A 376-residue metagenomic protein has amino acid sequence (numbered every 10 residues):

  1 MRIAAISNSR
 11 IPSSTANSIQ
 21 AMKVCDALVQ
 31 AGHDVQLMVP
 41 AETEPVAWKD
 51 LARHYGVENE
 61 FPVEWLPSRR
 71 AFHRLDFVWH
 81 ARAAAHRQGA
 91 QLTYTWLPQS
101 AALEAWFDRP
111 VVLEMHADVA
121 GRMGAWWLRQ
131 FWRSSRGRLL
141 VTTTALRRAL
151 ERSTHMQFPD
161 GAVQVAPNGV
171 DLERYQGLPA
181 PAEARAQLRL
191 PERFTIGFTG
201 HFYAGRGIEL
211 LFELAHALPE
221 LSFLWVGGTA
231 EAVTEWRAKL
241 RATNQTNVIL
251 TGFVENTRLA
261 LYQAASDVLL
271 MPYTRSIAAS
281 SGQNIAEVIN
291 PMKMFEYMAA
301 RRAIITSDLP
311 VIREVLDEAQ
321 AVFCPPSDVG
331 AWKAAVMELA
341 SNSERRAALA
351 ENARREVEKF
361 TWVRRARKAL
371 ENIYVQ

Functional and structural regions predicted by a protein language model:
A4-I6, L190-L218, F223-L224: Conserved donor-binding/catalytic core segment of Leloir-type glycosyltransferases
S7-T15, D26-L75, A84, L146-R147 (+3 more regions): N-terminal strand-loop element at the rim of the active site of nucleotide-sugar-dependent glycosyltransferases
A16, S327, E344-Y374: A charged, aromatic-enriched C-terminal amphipathic alpha-helix characteristic of glycosyltransferases across folds
A41-T43, V170, T199, S222-R237 (+1 more regions): Glycosyltransferase donor-sugar binding loop
L103, R122, R133-G177, E314: A short, active-site helix/loop in glycosyltransferases that binds the activated sugar's phosphate group
A204-R206, E255-Y262, D267-A299, T306-V315: Nucleotide-sugar-dependent
W225, T234-Q263, V268, A278: Nucleotide-activated donor-binding/catalytic signature segment of Leloir-type glycosyltransferases, i.e., the conserved
P291, E318-V329, E338-S343: Conserved acidic donor-binding segment of nucleotide-sugar-dependent glycosyltransferases
